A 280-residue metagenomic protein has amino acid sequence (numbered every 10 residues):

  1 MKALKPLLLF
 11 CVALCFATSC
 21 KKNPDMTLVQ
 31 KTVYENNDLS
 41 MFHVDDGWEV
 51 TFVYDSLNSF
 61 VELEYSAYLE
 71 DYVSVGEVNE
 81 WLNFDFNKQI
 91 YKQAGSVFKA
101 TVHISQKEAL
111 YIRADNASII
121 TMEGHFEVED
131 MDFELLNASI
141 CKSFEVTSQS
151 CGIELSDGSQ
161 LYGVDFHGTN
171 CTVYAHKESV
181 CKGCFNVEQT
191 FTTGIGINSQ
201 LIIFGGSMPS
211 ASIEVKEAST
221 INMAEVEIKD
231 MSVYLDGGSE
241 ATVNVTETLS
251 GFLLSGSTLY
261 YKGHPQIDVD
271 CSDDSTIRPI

Functional and structural regions predicted by a protein language model:
M1-Q30: Bacterial Sec-dependent N-terminal signal peptides
K5, C15, S19, V102 (+6 more regions): Short stretches within intrinsically disordered, low-complexity N-terminal or propeptide regions
C20-L136, S143-S156, Y162-A175, C184 (+4 more regions): Acidic (Asp/Glu) and glycine-rich low-complexity loops/linkers that are typically intrinsically disordered
V164, T172, E178-I280: Short, surface-exposed interaction patches in beta-rich subdomains that mediate adhesion/assembly near membranes
